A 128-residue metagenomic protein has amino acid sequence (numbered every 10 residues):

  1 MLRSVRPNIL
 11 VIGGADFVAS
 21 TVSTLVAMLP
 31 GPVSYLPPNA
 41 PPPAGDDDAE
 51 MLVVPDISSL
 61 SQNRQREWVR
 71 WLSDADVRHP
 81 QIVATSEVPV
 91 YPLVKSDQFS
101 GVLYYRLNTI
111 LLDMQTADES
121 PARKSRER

Functional and structural regions predicted by a protein language model:
M1-L93, M114-E127: AAA+ ATPase active-site-proximal loops
D97-E119: A short helix-turn-beta junction within AAA+ P-loop NTPase domains corresponding to the substrate/partner-engaging
